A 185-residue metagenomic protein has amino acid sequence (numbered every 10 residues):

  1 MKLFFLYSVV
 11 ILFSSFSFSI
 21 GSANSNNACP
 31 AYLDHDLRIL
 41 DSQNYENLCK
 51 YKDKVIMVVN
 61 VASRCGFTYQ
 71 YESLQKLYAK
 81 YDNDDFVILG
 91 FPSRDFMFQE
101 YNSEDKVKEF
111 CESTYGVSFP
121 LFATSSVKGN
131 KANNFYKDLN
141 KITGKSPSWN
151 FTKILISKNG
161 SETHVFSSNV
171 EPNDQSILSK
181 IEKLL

Functional and structural regions predicted by a protein language model:
M1-F4: Positively charged n-region of N-terminal signal peptides that target proteins for export
Y7-S15: Bacterial N-terminal signal peptides
I20-C49, Y69: N-terminal "domain-start" segment that seeds a small globular fold
K52-I56, D82-V87, Y115-P120, N150-F151 (+1 more regions): Loop/turn elements at helix/coil->beta-strand transitions in domains of secreted/extracellular proteins
D53, N60-R64: Amphipathic alpha-helical repeat scaffolds
S63, A79-N83, E112, G116 (+3 more regions): Sec-exported extracytoplasmic/periplasmic mature domains
F67-A132: Structural microenvironment flanking redox-active thiols in thiol-disulfide oxidoreductases
N134-K137, K141-L185: Thiol-/selenol-based redox modules, centered on thioredoxin-like and closely related oxidoreductase domains
